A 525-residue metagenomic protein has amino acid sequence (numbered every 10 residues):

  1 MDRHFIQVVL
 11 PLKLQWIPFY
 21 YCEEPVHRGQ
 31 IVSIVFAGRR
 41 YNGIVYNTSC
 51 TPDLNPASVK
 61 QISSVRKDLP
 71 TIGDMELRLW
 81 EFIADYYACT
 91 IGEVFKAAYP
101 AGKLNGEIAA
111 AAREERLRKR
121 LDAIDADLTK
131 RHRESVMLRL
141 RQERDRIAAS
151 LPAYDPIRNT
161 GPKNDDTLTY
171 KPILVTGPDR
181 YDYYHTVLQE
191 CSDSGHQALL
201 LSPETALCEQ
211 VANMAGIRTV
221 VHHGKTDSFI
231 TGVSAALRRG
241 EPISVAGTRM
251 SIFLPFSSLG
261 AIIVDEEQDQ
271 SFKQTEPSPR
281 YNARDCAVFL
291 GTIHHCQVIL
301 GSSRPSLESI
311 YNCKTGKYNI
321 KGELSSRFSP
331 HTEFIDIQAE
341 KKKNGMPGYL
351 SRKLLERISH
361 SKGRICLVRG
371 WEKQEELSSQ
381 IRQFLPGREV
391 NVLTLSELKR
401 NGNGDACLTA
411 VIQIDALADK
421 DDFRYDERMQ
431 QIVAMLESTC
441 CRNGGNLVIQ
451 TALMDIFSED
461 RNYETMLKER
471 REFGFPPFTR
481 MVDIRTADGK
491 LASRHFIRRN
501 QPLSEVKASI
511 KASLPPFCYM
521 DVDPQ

Functional and structural regions predicted by a protein language model:
M1-R304, E308-P330, E340-G345, E356-R364 (+7 more regions): Accessory, non-ATPase domains that flank or precede helicase/AAA+ motor cores in DNA-metabolism machines
L200-S202, C208, V245-A246, L300-G301 (+5 more regions): Short, hydrophobic beta-strand segments that form beta-sheet elements in well-ordered domains
G247-R249, S351-L354, T394-K399, A434-L436 (+1 more regions): Glycine-rich, charged/polar anion/phosphate-binding loops that engage phosphate groups from diverse ligands
C286-S306, Q431-F457: Conserved segment of the helicase C-terminal RecA-like domain
C366-R369, E376-I381, F475-P502: Long, well-ordered amphipathic alpha-helical subdomains in the mid-to-C-terminal portions of large enzyme subunits
E372-V392: Conserved helicase/translocase motor-coupling segment
Q413-N443: Conserved RecA-like P-loop NTPase helicase motor core
L417, A452-D483: C-terminal accessory region of SF2 helicases/translocases
